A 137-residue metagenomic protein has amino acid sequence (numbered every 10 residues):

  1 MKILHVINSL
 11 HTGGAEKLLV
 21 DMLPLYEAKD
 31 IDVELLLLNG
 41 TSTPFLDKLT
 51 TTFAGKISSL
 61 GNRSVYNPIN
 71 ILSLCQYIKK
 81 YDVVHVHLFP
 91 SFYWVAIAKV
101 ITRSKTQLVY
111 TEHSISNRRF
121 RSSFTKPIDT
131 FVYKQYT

Functional and structural regions predicted by a protein language model:
M1-T137: Membrane-interface segments of envelope glycosyltransferases acting on lipid-linked substrates or membrane lipids
